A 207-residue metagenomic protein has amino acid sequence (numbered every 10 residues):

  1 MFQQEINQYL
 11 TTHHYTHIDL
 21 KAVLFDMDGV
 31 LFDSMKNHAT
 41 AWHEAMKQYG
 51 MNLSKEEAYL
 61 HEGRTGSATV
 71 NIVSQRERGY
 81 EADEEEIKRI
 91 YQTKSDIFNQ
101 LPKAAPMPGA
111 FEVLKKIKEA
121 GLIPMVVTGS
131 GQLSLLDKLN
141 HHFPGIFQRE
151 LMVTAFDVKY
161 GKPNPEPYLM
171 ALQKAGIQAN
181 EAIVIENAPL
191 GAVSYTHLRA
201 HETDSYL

Functional and structural regions predicted by a protein language model:
F2-E57: Active-site neighborhood of HAD-like aspartate-dependent phosphohydrolases
L31, V184-I185: Conserved SAM-binding loop
G63-I97, K116: A metal-dependent, Asp-based hydrolase signature
N99-V126: Short, acidic loop-to-helix structural element flanking the phosphoryl-transfer center in phosphate-processing enzymes
T128-S130, T203: Conserved phosphate-coupling serine/threonine residues in phosphotransfer and NTP-handling enzymes
G131-I183, P189-L190: Substrate-recognition "cap/lid" segment bordering the active-site pocket of phosphatases
A188-G191, S205: Short glycine/proline-centered loop/turn elements that form peptide/ligand docking sites
T196-T203: Conserved small/polar residues in nucleotide/adenosyl-binding loops
